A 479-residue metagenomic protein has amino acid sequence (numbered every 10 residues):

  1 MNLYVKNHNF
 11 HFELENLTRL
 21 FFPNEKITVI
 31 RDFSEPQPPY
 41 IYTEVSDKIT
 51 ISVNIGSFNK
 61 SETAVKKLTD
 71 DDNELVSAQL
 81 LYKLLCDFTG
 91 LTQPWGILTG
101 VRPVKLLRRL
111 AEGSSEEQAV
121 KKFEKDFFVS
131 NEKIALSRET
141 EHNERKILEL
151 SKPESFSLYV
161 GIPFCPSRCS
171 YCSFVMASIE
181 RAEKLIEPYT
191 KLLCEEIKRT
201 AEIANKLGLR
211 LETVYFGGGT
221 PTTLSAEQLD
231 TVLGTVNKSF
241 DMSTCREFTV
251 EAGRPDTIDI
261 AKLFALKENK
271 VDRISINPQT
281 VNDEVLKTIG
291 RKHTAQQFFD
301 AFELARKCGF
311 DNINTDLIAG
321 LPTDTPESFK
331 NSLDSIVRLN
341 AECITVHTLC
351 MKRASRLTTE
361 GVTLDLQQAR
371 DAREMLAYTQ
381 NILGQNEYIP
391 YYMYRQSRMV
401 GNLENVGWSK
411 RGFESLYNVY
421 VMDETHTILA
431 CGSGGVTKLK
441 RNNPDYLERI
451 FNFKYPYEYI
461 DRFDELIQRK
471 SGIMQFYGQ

Functional and structural regions predicted by a protein language model:
M1-E116, K122, I147, L193 (+1 more regions): Radical SAM enzyme core and accessory elements
I51-V53, V160, I276: Short beta-strand motif preference
F88-T92, E112-L158, L207: N-terminal [4Fe-4S]-dependent radical SAM core
S155, C245, E424: Conserved catalytic motifs of the protein kinase core domain
S155-T190: Canonical Radical SAM [4Fe-4S] cluster-binding loop centered on the CxxxCxxC motif and its immediate flanking residues
M176-Y378: Conserved non-cysteine loop/helix-boundary elements of the Radical SAM core domain that shape
L209-R210, V214-G218, Q228, M399-N405 (+1 more regions): Amphipathic, soluble alpha/beta structural segments
A301-N312, L321-Y457: A structural motif corresponding to the C-terminal lobe/cap of the Radical SAM core domain
